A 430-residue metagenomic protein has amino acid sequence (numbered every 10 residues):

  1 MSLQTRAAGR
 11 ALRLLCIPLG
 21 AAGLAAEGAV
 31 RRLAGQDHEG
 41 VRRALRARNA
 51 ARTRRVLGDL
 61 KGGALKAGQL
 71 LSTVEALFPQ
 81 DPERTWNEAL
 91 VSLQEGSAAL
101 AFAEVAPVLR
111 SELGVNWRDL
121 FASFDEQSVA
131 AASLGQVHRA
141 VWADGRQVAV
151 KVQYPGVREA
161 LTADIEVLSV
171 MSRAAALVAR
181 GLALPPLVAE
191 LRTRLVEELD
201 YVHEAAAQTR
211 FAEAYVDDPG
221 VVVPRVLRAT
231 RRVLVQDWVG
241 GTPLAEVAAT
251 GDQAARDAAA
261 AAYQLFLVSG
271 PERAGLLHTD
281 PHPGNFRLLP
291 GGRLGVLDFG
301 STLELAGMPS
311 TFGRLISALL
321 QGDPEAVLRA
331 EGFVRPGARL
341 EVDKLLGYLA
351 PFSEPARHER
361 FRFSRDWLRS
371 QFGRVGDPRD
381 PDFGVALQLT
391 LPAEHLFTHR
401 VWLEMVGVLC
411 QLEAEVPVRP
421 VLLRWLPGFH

Functional and structural regions predicted by a protein language model:
M1-G270, G275, L289-G295, F299-S310 (+2 more regions): Broad phosphate/nucleotide-binding scaffolds in NTP-utilizing and phosphate-metabolizing enzymes
R273-P283: Catalytic-loop of the protein kinase fold
G284-L288: Hydrophobic residue at the +6 position relative to the catalytic HRD Asp in the kinase catalytic loop
